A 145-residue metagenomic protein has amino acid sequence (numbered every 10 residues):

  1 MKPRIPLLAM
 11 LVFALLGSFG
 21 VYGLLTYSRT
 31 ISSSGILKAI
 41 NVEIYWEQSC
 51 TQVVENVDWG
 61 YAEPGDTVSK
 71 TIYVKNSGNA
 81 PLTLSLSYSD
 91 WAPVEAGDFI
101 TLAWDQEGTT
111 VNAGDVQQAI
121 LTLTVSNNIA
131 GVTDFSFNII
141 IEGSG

Functional and structural regions predicted by a protein language model:
K2-A62, G131-G145: Short, polar/proline-rich extracytoplasmic segments that appear immediately after membrane translocation
S32, T67-T71, V116-I120: Intrinsic-disorder/low-complexity, polar/charged segments enriched in Ser/Thr/Lys/Arg/Asp/Glu/Gln
K38, G78-E95, I140-G143: Short acidic, flexible loop segments centered on an aromatic residue
I40-V42, K70, A80-L84, F135: Short beta-strand/loop motifs in extracellular/secreted proteins, especially within beta-sandwich accessory domains
S49-V54, A92-Q106: Short beta-strand and strand-turn-strand segments in soluble, beta-rich domains
A62-P64, G108-Q117: Short proline/glycine- and polar residue-rich coil/turn motifs
E63-A80, L123: Short beta-strand elements of extracellular/lumenal beta-sandwich folds
S77-L82, D115-G145: C-terminal, structured domain-capping segment
